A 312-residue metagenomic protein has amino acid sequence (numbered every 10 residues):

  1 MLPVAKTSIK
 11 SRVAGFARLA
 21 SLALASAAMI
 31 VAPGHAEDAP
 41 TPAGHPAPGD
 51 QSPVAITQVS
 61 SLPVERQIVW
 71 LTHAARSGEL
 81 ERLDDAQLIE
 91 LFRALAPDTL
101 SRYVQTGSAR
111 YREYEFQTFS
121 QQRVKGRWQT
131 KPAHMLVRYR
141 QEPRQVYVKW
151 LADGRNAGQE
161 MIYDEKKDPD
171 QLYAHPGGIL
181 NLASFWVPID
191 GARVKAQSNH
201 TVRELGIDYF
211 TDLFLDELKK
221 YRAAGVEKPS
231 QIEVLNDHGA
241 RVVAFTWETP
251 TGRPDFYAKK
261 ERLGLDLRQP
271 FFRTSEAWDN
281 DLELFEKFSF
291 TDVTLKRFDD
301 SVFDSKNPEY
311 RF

Functional and structural regions predicted by a protein language model:
M1-G15: N-terminal secretory signal peptides that target proteins for export/translocation
L19-I30: Bacterial N-terminal signal peptides
A36-E90: Compositionally biased, proline/threonine/alanine/serine-rich low-complexity intrinsically disordered stretches
T41-G49, V54-Q58, L151-D153, I162 (+2 more regions): Gly/Pro-enriched, hydrophobic low-complexity segments that function as extracytoplasmic propeptides/linkers
A86-T106, F185-R193, L215-E233, V243-A244: N-terminal short leaders/motifs
Q87, F116, D168-L213: Acidic/charged, solvent-exposed loop-and-adjacent secondary-structure segments enriched in E/D, K/R, S/T, and G/P
Q87-L180: N-terminal mature ectodomain segment of secretory-pathway/periplasmic proteins
